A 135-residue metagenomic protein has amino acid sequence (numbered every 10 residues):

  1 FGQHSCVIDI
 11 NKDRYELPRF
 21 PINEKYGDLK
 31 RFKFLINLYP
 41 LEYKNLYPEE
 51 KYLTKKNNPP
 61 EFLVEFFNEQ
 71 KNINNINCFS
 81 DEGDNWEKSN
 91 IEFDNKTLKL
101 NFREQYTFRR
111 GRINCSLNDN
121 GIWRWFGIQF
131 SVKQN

Functional and structural regions predicted by a protein language model:
F1-S131: C-terminal active-site subregion of NodB/CE4 polysaccharide deacetylases
